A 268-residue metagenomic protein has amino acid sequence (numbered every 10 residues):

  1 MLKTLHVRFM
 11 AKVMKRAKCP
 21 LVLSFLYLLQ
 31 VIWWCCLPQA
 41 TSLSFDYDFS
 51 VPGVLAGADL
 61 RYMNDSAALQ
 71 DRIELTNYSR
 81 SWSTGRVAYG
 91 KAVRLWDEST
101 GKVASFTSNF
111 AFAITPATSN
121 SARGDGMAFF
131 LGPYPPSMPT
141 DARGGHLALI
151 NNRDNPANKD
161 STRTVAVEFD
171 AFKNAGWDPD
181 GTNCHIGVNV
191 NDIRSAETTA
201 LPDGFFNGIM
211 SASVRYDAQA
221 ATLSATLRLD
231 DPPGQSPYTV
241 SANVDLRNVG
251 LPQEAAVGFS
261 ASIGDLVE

Functional and structural regions predicted by a protein language model:
L2-E268: Polar, low-complexity loop segments and adjacent catalytic/binding residues used for recognizing and processing sugar
